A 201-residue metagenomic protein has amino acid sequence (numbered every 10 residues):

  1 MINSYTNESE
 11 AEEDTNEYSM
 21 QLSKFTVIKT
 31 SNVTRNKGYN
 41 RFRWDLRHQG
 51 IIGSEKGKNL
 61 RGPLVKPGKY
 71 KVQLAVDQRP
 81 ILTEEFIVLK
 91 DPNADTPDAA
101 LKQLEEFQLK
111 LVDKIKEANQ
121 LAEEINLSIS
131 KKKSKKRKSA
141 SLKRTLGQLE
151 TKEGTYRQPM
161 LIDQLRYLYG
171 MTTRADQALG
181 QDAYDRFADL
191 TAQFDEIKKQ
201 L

Functional and structural regions predicted by a protein language model:
M1-S4, L74: Conserved aromatic beta-strand anchor motif in extracellular beta-sandwich/beta-rich domains
S4-R61: Glycine-centered tight-turn motifs at strand-turn-strand junctions
F25, V72-Q78, L89: Short, positively charged
Q49-S54, A75-E84: Short acidic/polar inter-strand loop motif in beta-rich domains
G62-K66: Surface-exposed, short loops/turns at beta-strand junctions within beta-sandwich domains
T83-E117: Low-complexity, Pro/Ser/Thr- and charge-rich linker/hinge segments at domain boundaries
E84, K116-L201: Mature extracytoplasmic or organellar-lumen-exposed domains after removal of signal/transit peptides
